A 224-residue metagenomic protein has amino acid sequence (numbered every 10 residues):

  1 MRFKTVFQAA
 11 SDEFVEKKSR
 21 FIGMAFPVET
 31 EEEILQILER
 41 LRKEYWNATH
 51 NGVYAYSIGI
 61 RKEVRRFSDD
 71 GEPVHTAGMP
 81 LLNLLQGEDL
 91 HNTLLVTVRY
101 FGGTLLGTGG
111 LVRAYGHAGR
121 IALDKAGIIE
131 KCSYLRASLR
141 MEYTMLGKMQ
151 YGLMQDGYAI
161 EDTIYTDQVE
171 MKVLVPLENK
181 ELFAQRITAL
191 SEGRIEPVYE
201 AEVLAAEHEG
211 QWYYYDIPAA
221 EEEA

Functional and structural regions predicted by a protein language model:
M1-T76, V198-A224: C-terminal regulatory domains involved in ligand/effector binding and gene-expression control
M24, G52-Y54, N92-L95, R136 (+1 more regions): Structural motif
E44-A48, D156-E161, T188-E196: A common structural junction motif
A77-A126: Active-site beta-strand/loop microenvironment that shapes enzyme catalytic pockets
I128-T144: Short glycine-/aliphatic-rich beta-strand segments at the starts of folded cytosolic domains
R140-Y158: Short amphipathic alpha-helix segments
M149-M154, L182-S191: Short amphipathic alpha-helices in soluble, non-transmembrane regions that often serve as interface/regulatory elements
V173-L182: Terminal, non-globular segments
